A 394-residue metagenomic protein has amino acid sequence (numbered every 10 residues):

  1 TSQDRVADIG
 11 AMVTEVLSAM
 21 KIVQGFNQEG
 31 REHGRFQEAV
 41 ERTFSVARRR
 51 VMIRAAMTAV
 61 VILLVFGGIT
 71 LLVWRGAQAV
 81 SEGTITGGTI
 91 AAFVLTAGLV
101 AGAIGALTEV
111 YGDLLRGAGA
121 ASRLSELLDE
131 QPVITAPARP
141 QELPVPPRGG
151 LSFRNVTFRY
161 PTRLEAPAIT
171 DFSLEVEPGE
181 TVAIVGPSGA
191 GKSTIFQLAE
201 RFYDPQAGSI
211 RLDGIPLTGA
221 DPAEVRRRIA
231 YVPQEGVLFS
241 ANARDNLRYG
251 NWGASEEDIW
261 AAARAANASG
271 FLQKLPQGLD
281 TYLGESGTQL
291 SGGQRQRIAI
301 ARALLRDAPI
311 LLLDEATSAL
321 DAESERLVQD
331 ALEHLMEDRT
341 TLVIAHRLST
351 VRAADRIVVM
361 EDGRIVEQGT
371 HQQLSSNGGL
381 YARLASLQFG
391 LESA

Functional and structural regions predicted by a protein language model:
T1-A11, E15, K21-T70, D113-R116 (+2 more regions): An intracellular "coupling" helix at the cytosolic face of ABC transporter transmembrane type-1 domains
A11, S18, I22-G25, S45 (+8 more regions): Regular, well-ordered alpha-helical segments
E15, I22, R42, V73 (+13 more regions): The DHp (HisKA) dimerization/phosphotransfer helix of two-component histidine kinases, specifically the helical stretch
F36, L124, F153-N155: Conserved catalytic Walker-motif region of ABC-type ATPase nucleotide-binding domains
R49, I53-S122, L127: Helix-loop-helix
A138-L143: Short, solvent-exposed loop/turn elements at beta->coil junctions and helix N-caps that rim active or binding pockets
P144-A394: ABC-type nucleotide-binding domain
